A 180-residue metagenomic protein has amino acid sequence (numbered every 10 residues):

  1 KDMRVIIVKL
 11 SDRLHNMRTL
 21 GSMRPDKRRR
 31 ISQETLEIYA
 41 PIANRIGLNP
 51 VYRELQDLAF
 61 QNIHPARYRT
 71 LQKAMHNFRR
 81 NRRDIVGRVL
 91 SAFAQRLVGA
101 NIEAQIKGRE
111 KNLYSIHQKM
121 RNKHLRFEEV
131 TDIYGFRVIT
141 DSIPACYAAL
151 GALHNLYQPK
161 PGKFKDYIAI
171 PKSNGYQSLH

Functional and structural regions predicted by a protein language model:
K1-D2, I6, R13-H180: Nucleic-acid processing machinery
